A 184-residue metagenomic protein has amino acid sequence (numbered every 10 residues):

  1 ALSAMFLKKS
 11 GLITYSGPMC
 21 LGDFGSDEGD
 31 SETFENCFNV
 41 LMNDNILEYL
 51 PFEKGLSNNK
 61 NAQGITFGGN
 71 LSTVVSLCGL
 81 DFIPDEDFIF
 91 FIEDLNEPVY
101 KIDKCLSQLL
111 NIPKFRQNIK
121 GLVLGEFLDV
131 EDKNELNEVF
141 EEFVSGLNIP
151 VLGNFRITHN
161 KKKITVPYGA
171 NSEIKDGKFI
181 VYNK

Functional and structural regions predicted by a protein language model:
A1, E28-E32, N36, I65-S72 (+3 more regions): Conserved active-site and cofactor/substrate-binding residues in soluble primary-metabolism enzymes
A1-F6, I13-P18, L147-V151: Short, acidic/small-residue loops that bind anionic groups at enzyme active sites
A1-S10, N160-P167: Glycine-rich, charge-decorated loop segments at or immediately adjacent to ligand/cofactor-binding or catalytic sites
G11-T73: Conserved anion/nucleotide-ligand pocket segment
L12-Y15, G64-I65, F88-F90, K120-V123 (+1 more regions): Structural motif
G79-L136: Internal helical hairpin/lid segments
E126-K184: ATP/nucleoside-binding phosphotransfer catalytic cores, i.e., glycine-rich phosphate-binding loops
